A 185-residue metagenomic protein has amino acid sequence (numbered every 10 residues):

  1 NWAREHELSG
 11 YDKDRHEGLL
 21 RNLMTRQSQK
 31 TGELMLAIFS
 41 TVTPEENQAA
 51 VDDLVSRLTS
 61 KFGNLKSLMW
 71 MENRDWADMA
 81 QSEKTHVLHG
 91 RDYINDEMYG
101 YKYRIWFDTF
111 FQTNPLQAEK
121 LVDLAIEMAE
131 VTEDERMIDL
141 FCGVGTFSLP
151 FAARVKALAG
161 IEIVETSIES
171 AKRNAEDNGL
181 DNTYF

Functional and structural regions predicted by a protein language model:
N1-D12, K30, P44: Extended interfacial segments that mediate partner engagement and assembly in macromolecular machines
H6-S9, G18, H86, D108-T109: Flexible, active-site-adjacent loop/turn segments at secondary-structure boundaries
G10-E17, M137: Short helix/loop segment immediately N-terminal to the Walker
R15, T31, I38-P44, V164: Polybasic, low-complexity RNA-engagement segments
E17-T31: Short edge beta-strands and adjacent turn/loop segments
T25, G32-T41, K102-W106: Short, aliphatic-rich beta-strand segments
Q27, S40-V42, E72-R74: Non-catalytic surface loops within mature trypsin-like serine protease
E46-F185: Rossmann-like S-adenosyl-L-methionine
